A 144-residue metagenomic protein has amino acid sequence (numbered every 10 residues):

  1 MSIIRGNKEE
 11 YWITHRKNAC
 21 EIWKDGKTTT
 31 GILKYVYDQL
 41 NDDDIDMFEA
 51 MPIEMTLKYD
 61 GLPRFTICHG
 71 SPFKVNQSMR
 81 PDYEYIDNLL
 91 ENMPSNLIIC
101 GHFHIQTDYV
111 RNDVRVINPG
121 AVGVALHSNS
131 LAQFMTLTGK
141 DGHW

Functional and structural regions predicted by a protein language model:
M1-L57, L62-P63, K74, M79-N88 (+1 more regions): Active-site neighborhood of divalent metal-dependent phosphoester bond hydrolases
I3-I4, T66, I98-I99: Residue-level marker for buried hydrophobic side chains located in beta-strands that build the well-ordered beta-sheet
N7-E10, G70-S71, G101-F103, A121-V122: Active-site metal-binding loops of divalent metal-dependent hydrolases
K27-T28, G70, I117: General secondary-structure edge motif
T56-T66, R111-R115, D141-W144: Beta-strand-turn-beta hairpins that frame and shape the catalytic cleft of phosphate-ester-processing enzymes
D82-G142: Conserved beta-sheet core of the metallophosphoesterase superfamily
